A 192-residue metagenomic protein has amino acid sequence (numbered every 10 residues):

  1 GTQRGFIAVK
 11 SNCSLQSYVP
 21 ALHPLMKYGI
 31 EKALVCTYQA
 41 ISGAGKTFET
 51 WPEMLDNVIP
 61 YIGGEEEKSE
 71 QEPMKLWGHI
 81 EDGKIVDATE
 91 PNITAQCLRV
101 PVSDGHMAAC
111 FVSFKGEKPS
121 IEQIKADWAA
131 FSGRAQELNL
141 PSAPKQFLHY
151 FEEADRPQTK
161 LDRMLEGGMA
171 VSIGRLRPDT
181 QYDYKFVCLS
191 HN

Functional and structural regions predicted by a protein language model:
G1-Y61, N92, A126, N139-L140 (+3 more regions): N-terminal Rossmann-like NAD(P) cofactor-binding subdomain of oxidoreductases, focused on the glycine-rich
R4-F6, G105-A109, D183-K185: Short, solvent-exposed beta-strand edge segments and adjacent coil->beta transition regions
T37, V112-F114, C188-S190: Short glycine-centered, acidic/aromatic-flanked micro-motifs in structured strand/loop junctions that mark active-site
N57-G168: Contiguous C-terminal substrate-recognition/catalytic subdomains in enzyme active sites
